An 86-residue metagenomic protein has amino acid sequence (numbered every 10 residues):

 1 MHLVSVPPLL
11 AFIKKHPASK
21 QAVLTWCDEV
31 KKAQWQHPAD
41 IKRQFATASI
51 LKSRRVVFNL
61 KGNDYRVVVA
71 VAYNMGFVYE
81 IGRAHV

Functional and structural regions predicted by a protein language model:
M1-D64, Y73-F77: Basic, Lys/Arg-enriched alpha-helical interface segments
A84-V86: Conserved small/polar residues in nucleotide/adenosyl-binding loops
